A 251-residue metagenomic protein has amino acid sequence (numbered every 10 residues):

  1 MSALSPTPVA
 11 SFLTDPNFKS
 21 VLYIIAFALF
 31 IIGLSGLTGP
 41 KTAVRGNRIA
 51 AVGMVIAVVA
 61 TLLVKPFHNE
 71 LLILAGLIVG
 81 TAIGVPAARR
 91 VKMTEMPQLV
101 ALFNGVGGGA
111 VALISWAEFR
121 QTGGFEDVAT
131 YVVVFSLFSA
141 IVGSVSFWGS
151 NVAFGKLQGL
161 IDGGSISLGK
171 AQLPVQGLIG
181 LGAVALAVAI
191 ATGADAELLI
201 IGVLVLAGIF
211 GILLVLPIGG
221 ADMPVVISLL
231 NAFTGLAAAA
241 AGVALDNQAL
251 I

Functional and structural regions predicted by a protein language model:
M1-N17: Short, strongly hydrophobic alpha-helical membrane anchors
F12-F27, V64-T81, V132-F147, A194-L206: Structural signature of hydrophobic alpha-helical transmembrane segments
L29-V44, T81-V100, S150-S165, F210-M223: C-terminal ends of transmembrane helices
V44-G53, I73-L77, E95-G107, I166-Q176 (+1 more regions): Cytoplasmic-side transmembrane-helix entry/capping segments in multi-pass membrane proteins
M54-V55, Q176-V184: Core segments of transmembrane alpha-helices that mediate helix-helix packing or line hydrophobic substrate/ligand
T61-L74, P86-P97, A112-A129, A194: Transmembrane alpha-helix boundary signature
T81-P86, G105-R120, V134-V152: Mid-bilayer segments of alpha-helical transmembrane spans in multi-pass integral membrane proteins that mediate
A117-D127, A191-L198, V225, A232-I251: Transmembrane helix-loop junctions at the membrane interface of multipass transporters and ion channels
